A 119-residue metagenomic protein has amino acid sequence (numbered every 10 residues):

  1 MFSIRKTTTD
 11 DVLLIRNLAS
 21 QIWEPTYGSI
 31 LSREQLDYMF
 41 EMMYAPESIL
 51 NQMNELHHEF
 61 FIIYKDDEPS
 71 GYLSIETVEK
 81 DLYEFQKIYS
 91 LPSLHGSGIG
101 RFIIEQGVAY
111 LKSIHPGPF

Functional and structural regions predicted by a protein language model:
F2, K6-V12, R16-S93, R101-I114: Acetyl-CoA-dependent GNAT
S97: Flexible nucleotide-binding loop
G117: Short acidic/polar active-site loop segments enriched in Thr and Asp
